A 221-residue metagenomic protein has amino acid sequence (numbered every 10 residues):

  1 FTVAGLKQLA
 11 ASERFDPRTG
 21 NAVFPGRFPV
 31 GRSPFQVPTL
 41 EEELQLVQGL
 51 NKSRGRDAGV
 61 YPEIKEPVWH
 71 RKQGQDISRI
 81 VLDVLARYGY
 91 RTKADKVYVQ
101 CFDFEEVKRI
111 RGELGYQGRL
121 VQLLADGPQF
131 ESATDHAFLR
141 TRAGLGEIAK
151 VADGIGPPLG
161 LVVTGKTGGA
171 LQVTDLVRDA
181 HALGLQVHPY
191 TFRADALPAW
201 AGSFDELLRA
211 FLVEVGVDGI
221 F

Functional and structural regions predicted by a protein language model:
F1-L139, A143-G144, K150-D153, P157-V162 (+1 more regions): Metal-dependent phosphodiesterase/phospholipase catalytic core, i.e., the His/Asp/Glu-rich active-site region
I148-K150, V213-E214: Flexible, charged surface loops at secondary-structure boundaries
V162-V217, F221: C-terminal soluble interaction/assembly domains
